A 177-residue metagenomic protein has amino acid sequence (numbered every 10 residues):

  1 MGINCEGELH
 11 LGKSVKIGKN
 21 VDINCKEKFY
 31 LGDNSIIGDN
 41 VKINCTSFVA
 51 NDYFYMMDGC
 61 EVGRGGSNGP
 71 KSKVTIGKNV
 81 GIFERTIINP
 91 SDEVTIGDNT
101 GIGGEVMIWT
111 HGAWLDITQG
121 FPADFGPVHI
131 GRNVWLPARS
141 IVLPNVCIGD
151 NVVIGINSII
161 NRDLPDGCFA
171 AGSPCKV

Functional and structural regions predicted by a protein language model:
G2-L11, K16-V146: Flexible, glycine/small-residue-enriched loop-and-beta-strand segment within the central core of proteins
G101, I159, C175: Conserved sequence/active-site signature of Rossmann-fold short-chain dehydrogenase/reductase
G104, I156, D166: Residues that flank catalytic or metal-binding motifs in active/ligand-binding sites
L136, I154-G155, A170-A171: Short, well-structured beta-strand-loop connectors
L143, V153-I159: A generic "structured core" feature
V146, S158, L164: Short beta-to-alpha loop/turn elements within the nucleotide-binding domains of ABC transporters
G149-V152, P165-G167: Conserved catalytic segment of ABC-fold P-loop ATPases
D166-V177: Conserved beta-strand-loop-alpha-helix hinge in the C-terminal portion of ABC ATPase nucleotide-binding domains
